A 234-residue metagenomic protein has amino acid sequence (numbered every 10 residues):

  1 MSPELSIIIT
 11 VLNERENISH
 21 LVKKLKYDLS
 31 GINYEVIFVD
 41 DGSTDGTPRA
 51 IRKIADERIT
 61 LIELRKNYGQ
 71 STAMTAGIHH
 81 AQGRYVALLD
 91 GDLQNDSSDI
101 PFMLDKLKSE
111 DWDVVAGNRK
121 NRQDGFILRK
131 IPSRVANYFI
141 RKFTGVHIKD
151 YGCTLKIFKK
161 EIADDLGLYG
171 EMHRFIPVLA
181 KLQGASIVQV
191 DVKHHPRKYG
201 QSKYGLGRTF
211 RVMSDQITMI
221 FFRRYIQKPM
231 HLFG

Functional and structural regions predicted by a protein language model:
M1-I127, E161, V190: Structured catalytic core of nucleotide-sugar glycosyltransferases
F38, A185-S186, F210: Juxtamembrane/interface motifs at transmembrane-helix termini
T60, L64-H80, Y85, S97-L179 (+2 more regions): Acceptor/aglycone-binding surface of glycosyltransferases and processive sugar-polymer synthases
L182: Flexible glycine/serine/alanine-rich "lid" or loop that lines and gates the nucleotide-sugar donor pocket in diverse
S186-K193: Extended non-transmembrane interhelical loops and adjacent amphipathic helices of multipass membrane proteins
Q227-G234: Membrane-embedded multi-pass helical conduit in multi-pass membrane proteins, especially envelope-biosynthetic
